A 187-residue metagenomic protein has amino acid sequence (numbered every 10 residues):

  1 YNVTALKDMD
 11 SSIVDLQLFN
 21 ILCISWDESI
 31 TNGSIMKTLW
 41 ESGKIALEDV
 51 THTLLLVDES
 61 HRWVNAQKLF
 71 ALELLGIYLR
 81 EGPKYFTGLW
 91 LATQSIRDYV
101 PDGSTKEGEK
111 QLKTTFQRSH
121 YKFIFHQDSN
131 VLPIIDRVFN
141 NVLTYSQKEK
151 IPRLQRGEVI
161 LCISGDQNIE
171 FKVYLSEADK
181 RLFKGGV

Functional and structural regions predicted by a protein language model:
N2-A5: ASCE P-loop NTPase motor cores of helicases and related translocases
K7-E149: Conserved P-loop NTPase motor cores
I13-D27, E149-V187: Conserved P-loop NTPase motor module
